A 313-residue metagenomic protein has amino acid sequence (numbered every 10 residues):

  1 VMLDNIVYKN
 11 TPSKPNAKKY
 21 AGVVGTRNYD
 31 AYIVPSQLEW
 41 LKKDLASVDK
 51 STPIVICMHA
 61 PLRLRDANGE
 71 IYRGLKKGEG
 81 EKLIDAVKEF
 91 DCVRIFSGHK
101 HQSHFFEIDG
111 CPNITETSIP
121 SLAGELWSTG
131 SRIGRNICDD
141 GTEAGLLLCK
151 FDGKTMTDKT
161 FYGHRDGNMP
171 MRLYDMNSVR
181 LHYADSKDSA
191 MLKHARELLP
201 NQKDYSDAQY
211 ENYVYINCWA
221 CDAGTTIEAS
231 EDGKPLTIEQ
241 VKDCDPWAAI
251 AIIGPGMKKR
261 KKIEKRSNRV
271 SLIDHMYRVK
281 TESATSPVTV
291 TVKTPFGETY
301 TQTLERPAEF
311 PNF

Functional and structural regions predicted by a protein language model:
V1-T11, V55-C57, I114-S121, T160-F161: Active-site-proximal beta-strand elements of phosphoester/diester hydrolases
K14-T117, G145: His/acidic metal-ligating clusters that form di-metal
I71-L199: Conserved beta-sheet core of the metallophosphoesterase superfamily
N212-C221: Short edge beta-strand/loop segments characteristic of extracellular beta-sandwich folds
P246-V279: Aromatic sugar-binding surface patches on proteins that engage polysaccharides or sugar-phosphate polymers
K280-S286: Surface-exposed, short loops/turns at beta-strand junctions within beta-sandwich domains
V292-T294: Conserved structural position at the C-terminal beta-strand of extracellular beta-sandwich adhesion modules
G297-F313: Short beta-strand elements
